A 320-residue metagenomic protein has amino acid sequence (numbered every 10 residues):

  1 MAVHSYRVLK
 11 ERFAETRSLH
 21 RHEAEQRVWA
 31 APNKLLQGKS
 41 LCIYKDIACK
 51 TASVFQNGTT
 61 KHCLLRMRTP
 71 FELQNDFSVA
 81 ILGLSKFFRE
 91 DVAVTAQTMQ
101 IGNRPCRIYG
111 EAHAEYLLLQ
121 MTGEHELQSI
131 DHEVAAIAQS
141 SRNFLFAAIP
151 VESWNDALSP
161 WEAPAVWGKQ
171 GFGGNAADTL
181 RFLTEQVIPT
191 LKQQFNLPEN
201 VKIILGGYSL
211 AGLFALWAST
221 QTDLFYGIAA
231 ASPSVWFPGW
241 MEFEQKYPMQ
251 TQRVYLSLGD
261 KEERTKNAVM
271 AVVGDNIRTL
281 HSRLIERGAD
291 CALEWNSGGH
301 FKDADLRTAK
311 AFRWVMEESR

Functional and structural regions predicted by a protein language model:
S5-S40: Non-catalytic accessory segments flanking enzyme active sites
P32-C42, A52, M67, L73-Y116 (+1 more regions): A domain-start/cap signature at the N-terminus of enzymes
E115-N196: Serine-hydrolase catalytic machinery in alpha/beta-hydrolase-like enzymes
L197-G207: Alpha/beta-hydrolase fold nucleophile elbow
G206-A211, A215: Gly/Ala-rich beta-loop-alpha elbow adjacent to hydrolase catalytic centers
W217-Q221: Active-site signature of alpha/beta-hydrolase-fold catalytic machinery across serine- and Asp/Cys-nucleophile hydrolases
L224-V235: A conserved short beta-strand
V235-A304, V315: The feature captures the conserved acid-bearing segment of alpha/beta-hydrolase catalytic domains
